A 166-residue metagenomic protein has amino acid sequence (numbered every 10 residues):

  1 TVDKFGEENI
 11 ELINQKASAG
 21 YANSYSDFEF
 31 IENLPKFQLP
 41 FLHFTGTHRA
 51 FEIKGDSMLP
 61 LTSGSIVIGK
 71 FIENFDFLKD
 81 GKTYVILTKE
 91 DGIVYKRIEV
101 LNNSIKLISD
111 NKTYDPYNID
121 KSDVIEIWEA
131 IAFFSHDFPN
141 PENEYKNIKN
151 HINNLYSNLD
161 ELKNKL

Functional and structural regions predicted by a protein language model:
T1-S63, F134-L166: Short, positionally conserved secondary-structure boundary motifs
N23-S24, L39-I108, T113: Feature for secretory/organellar precursors and membrane-associated catalytic proteins
F77-G81, V85-L166: C-terminal regulatory/effector modules of DNA-binding transcriptional regulators
